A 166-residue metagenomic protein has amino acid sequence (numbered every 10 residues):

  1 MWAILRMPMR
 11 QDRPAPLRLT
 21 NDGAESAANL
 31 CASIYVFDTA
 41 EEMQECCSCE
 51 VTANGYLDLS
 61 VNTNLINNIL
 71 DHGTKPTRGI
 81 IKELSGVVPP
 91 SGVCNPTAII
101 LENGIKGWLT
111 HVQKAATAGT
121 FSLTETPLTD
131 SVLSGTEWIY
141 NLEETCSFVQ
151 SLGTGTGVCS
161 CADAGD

Functional and structural regions predicted by a protein language model:
M1-D166: Gly/Pro-rich, tryptophan- and cysteine-flecked surface segments typical of secreted/extracellular proteins
